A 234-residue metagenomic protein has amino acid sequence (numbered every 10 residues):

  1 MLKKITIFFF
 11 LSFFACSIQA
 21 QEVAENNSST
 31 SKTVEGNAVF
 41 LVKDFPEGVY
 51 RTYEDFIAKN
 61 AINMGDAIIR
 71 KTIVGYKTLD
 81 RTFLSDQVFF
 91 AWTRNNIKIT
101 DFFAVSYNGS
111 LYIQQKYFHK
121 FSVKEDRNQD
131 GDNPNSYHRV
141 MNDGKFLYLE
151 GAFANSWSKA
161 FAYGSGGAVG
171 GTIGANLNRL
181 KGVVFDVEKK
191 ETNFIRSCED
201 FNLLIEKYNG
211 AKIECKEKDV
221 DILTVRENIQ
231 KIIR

Functional and structural regions predicted by a protein language model:
M1-L2, S17, R179, T224-I229: Generic N-terminal leader/processing signal
M1-N26: Bacterial Sec-dependent N-terminal signal peptides
S29-Y208: Aromatic-patch recognition
N202-R234: C-terminal partner/receptor-binding element of secreted or periplasmic proteins
